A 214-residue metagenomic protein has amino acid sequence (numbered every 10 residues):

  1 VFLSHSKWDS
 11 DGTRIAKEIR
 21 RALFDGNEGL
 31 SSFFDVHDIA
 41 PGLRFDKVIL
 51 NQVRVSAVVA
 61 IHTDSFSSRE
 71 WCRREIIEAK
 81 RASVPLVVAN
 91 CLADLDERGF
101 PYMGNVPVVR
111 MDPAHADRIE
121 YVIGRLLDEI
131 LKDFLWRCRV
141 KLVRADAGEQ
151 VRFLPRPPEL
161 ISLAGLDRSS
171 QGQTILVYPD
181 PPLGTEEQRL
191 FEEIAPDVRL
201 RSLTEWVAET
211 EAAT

Functional and structural regions predicted by a protein language model:
V1-V58, K80-V84, C91-L95, L126-T214: Conserved N-terminal substructure of TIR/SEFIR domains
K7, T63-D64: Short glycine-/small-residue-rich Rossmann-like dinucleotide-binding loops
I15-K17, W71-R74, F100-P101, Q188-R189: Short amphipathic alpha-helical segments
F45, D94-V108: Glycine-rich, charge-decorated loop segments at or immediately adjacent to ligand/cofactor-binding or catalytic sites
D64-V84, E97-R98: Conserved TIR/SEFIR loop-to-helix hotspot centered on a Trp-containing motif with a nearby acidic residue
E97, A116-L127: Basic, glycine-rich
N105-D117: Acidic, Ser/Thr-rich peripheral helices and adjacent loops at domain boundaries
